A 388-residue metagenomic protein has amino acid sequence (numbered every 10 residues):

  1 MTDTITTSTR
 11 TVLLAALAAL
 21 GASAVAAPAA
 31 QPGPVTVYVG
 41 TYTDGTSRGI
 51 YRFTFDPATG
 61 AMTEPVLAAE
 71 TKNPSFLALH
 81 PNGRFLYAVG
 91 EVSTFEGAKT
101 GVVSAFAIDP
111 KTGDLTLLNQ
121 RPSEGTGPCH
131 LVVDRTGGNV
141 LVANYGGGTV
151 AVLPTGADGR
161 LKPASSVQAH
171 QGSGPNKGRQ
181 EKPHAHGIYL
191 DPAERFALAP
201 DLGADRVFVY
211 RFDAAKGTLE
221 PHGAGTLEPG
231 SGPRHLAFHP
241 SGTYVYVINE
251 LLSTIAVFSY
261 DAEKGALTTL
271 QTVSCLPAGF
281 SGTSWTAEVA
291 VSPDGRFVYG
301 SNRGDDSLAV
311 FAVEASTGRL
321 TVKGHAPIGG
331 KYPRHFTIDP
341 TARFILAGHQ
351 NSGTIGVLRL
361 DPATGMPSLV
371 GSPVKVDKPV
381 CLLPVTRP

Functional and structural regions predicted by a protein language model:
P32, T46, T71-N82, E124-N139 (+5 more regions): Beta-rich, blade/repeat-based domains predominating in secreted/periplasmic proteins but also intracellular
T43-T46, E91-G97, G146-T149, A204-R206 (+3 more regions): Short glycine/acidic-enriched loop and turn motifs that connect beta-strands
F53-G60, F106-G113, V152-K162, Y210-T218 (+3 more regions): Short loop/turn segments immediately following beta-strands, especially the blade-tip and inter-blade linker loops
T63-A69, T116-R121, G172-G178, E220-T226 (+3 more regions): A short beta-strand motif characteristic of beta-propeller blades
T63-G137: Blade-loop segments of beta-propeller domains
S284-Q350: Loop/turn-rich, solvent-exposed surfaces of beta-rich toroidal or solenoidal domains
Q350-P388: Blade-level signature of beta-propeller repeat domains, shared across WD40, Kelch, NHL, RCC1 and BNR/Asp-box propellers
